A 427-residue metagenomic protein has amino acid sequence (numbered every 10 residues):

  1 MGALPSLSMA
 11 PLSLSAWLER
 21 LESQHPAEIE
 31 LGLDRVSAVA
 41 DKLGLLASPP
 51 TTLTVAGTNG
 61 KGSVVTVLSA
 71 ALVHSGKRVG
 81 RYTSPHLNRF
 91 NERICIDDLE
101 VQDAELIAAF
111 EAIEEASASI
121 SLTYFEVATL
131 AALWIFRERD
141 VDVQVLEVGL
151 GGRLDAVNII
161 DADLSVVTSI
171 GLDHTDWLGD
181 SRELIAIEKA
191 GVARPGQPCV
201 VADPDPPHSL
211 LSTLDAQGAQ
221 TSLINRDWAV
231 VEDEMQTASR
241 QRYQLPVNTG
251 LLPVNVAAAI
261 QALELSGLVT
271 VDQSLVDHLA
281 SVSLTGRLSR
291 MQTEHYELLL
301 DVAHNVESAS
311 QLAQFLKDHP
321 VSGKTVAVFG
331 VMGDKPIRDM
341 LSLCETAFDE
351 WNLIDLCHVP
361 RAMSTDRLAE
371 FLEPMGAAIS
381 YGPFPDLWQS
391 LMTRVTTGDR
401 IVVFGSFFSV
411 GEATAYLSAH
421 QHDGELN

Functional and structural regions predicted by a protein language model:
M1-G57, V64, A70-K77, Y82: Short functional linear segments
A27-I29, L33-P50, H74-I160, D176-L178: ATP-dependent carboxylate-amine ligase catalytic core
P49-T51, V143-L146, D155-V166, I170-L172 (+2 more regions): Nucleotide phosphate-binding/pyrophosphate-handling subdomain across enzymes that bind or process nucleotide phosphates
L68, R153-D163, T414-Y416: Short Gly/Thr/Asp-enriched flexible loops that form oxyanion-binding sites at enzyme active sites
T83-P85, V200-D203, T213-V231, P246-G250 (+6 more regions): Beta-strand->loop->alpha-helix junctions that form or flank phosphate-binding loops in nucleotide-handling enzymes
I120, D142, E147, A162-P246 (+1 more regions): Acidic, Mg2+-coordinating active-site environments of NTP-dependent enzymes
V200, P204-S209, T213-S222, V231-E234 (+2 more regions): C-terminal helical cap/extension that packs against the catalytic core of soluble nucleotide-cofactor enzymes
F407-N427: Glycine/aspartate-rich loop-and-adjacent alpha/beta segment that forms the canonical ThDP
